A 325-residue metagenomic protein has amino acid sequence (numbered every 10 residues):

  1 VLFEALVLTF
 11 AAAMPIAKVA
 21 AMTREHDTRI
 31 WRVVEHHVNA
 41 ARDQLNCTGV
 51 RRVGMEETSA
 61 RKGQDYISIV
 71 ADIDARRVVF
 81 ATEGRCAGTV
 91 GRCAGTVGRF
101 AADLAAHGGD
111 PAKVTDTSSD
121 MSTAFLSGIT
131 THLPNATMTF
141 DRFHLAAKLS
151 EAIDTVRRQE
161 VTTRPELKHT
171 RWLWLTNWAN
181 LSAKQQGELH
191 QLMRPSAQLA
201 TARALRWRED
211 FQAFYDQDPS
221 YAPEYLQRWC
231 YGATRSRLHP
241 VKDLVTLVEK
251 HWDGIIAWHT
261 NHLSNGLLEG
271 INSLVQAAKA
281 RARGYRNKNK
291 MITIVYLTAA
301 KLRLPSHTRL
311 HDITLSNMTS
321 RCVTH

Functional and structural regions predicted by a protein language model:
V1-Q64, P111-A112, D120, I256: Short, positively charged, Gly/Tyr-enriched micro-motifs that form contact patches at catalytic or ligand/partner
H37, I69-V70, T131-T137, I153-R158: Short secondary-structure boundary/capping segments
Q44, I69, A105-G108: A general structural signal for stabilizing positions within well-ordered secondary structure
K62-Q64, D72-I73, G88-V90, G95 (+5 more regions): Acidic/histidine-rich catalytic cores and adjacent linkers of DNA breakage/strand-transfer/modification proteins
A81-T82: Short hydrophobic alpha-helix segments
L145-P165: Short alpha-helix plus adjacent loop in nuclease-associated cores
